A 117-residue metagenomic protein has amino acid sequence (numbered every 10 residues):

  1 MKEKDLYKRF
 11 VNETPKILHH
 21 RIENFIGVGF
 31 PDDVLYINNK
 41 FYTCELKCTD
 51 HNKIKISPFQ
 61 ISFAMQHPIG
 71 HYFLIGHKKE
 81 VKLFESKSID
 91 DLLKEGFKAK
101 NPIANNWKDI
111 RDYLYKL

Functional and structural regions predicted by a protein language model:
M1-N24: Acidic-basic catalytic patches of nuclease active cores, encompassing PD-(D/E)XK and other metal-cofactor nuclease
Y7-V11, Q60-M65: Short amphipathic alpha-helical segments and helix-helix/interface helices
T14-I17, N38-N39, H67-G70: Short glycine/proline-enriched coil/turn segments at helix->beta-strand junctions
G29: Beta-rich catalytic cores
D33-L35, K40-D50: Conserved catalytic cores of phosphodiester-cleaving nucleases, focusing on short active-site segments
T43, D50-I61: Active-site-adjacent loop/helix micro-motif of nuclease/hydrolase catalytic cores
M65-D91: Nucleic-acid nuclease catalytic cores
G96-L117: Charged phosphate-binding loop/patch that engages nucleotide di/tri-phosphates or the phosphate backbone of nucleic
